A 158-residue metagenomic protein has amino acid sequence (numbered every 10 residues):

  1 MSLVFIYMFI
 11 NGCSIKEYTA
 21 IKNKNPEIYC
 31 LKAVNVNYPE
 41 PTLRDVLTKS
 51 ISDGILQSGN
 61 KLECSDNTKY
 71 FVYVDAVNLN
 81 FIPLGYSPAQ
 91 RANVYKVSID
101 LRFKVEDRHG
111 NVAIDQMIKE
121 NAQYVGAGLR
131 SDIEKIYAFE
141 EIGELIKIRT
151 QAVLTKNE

Functional and structural regions predicted by a protein language model:
M1-I6: Sec-dependent signal peptide recognition, specifically the positively charged N-region followed immediately by
Y7-N60, A152-E158: A structural "domain/chain start" motif
A20-K24, Q116-Q123: Mobile beta-alpha loop/short-helix "lid" or hinge segments that flank ligand
N23, D66-T68: A short beta-turn/loop motif at secondary-structure boundaries
N35, P39, L43, L47 (+2 more regions): Extracytoplasmic/periplasmic, Sec-exported soluble proteins
S58, T68-A113, E120-I133: Surface-exposed short loop/turn segments
E63: Surface-exposed binding/hinge segments that line and control ligand-binding clefts or catalytic entry sites
V125-E158: C-terminal/domain-edge helix-coil "capping" segments
